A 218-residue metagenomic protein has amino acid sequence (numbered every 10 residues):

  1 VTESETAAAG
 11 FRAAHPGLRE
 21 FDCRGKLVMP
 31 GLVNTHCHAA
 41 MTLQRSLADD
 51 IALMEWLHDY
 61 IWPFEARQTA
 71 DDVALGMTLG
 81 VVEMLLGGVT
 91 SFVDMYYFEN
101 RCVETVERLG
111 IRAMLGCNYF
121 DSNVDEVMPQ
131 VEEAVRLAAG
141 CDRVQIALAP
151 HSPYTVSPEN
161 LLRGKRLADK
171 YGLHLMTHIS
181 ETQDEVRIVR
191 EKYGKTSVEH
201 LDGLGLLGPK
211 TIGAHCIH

Functional and structural regions predicted by a protein language model:
V1, H36, G88, H178 (+1 more regions): Residue-level signal for inorganic ion chemistry
V1-M29: Histidine-rich, glycine-flanked metal-binding segment
T2-E3, S91-M95, I212-I217: Short, hydrophobic beta-strand segments that form beta-sheet elements in well-ordered domains
T6, C37-A39, Y97, E181 (+1 more regions): Short, glycine/acidic-enriched loop or turn micro-motifs at the edges of active sites
R19-F21, V33, M114: Hydrophobic/aromatic beta-strand patches that form the interior of the parallel beta-sheet core in alpha/beta enzyme
K26-L27, R45-G110, Q130-G140: Alpha-helical scaffold segments that flank or form the walls of functional sites
P30-T42, H174-Q183: Histidine-centered catalytic micro-motifs
R101-I217: Metal-coordinating catalytic core of metallo-dependent amide/deamination hydrolases
